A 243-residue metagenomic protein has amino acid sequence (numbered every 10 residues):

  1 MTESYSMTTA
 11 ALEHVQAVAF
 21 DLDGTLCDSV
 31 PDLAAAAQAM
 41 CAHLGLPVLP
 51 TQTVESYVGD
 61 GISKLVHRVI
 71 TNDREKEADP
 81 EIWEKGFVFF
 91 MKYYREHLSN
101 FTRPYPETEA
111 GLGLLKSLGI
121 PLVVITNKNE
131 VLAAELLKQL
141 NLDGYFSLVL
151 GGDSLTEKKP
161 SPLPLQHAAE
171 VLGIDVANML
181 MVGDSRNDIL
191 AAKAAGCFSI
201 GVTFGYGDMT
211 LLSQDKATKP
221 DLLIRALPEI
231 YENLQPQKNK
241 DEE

Functional and structural regions predicted by a protein language model:
T2-V18, Q52, K116, E130 (+1 more regions): Asp-based, Mg2+/Mn2+-dependent phosphohydrolase catalytic module
E3-S56, I62, H67: Active-site neighborhood of HAD-like aspartate-dependent phosphohydrolases
T8, H14, K92-V124, E130-A134 (+1 more regions): Short, acidic loop-to-helix structural element flanking the phosphoryl-transfer center in phosphate-processing enzymes
M40-C41, G61-A78, L136, A168-A169: Helix-loop "lid/cap" segments that line or gate small-molecule binding pockets
L44, V69-G113: Metal-dependent phosphoesterase signature
P47, P121, F198: Residue-level detector of anion-binding/catalytic polar loops
Y57, G61, R103-E107, K128 (+3 more regions): Short beta->alpha linker loops
